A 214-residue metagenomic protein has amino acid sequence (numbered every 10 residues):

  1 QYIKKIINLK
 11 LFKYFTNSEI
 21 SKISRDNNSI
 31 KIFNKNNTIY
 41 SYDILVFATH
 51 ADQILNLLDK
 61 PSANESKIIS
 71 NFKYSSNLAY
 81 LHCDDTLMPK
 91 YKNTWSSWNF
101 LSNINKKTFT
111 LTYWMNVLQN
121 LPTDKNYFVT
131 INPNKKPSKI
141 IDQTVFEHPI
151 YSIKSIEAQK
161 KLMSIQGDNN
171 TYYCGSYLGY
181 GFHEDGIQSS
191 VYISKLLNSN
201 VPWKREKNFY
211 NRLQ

Functional and structural regions predicted by a protein language model:
Q1-K5, L9: Helix-loop-beta segment of a Rossmann-like dinucleotide-binding subdomain
L9-I20: A conserved beta-strand/loop element that lines the FAD pocket in flavoprotein oxidoreductases
K10-L11, Y42-D43, D168-N169: Short, well-ordered alpha-helix to beta-strand connector turns
K13-F15, Y40, Y172: General small-molecule cofactor/ligand-binding pocket signal
N17-E19, K35, C174: Conserved beta-strand termini and adjacent loop/short-helix elements that scaffold enzyme active sites in alpha/beta
S21-Y151: Mid-domain catalytic core of redox enzymes that form a hydrophobic substrate pocket/lid adjacent to a catalytic redox
T108-Q214: Conserved flavin/dinucleotide-binding core of flavoenzymes
